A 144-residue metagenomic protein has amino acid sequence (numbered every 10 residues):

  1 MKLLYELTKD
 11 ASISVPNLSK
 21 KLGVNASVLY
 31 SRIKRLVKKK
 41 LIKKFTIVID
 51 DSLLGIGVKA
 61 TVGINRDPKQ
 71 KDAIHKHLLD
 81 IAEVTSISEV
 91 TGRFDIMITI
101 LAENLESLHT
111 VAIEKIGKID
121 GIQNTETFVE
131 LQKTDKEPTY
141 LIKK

Functional and structural regions predicted by a protein language model:
M1-K144: A compositional/biophysical signature of low hydrophobicity enriched in polar/charged and small residues
